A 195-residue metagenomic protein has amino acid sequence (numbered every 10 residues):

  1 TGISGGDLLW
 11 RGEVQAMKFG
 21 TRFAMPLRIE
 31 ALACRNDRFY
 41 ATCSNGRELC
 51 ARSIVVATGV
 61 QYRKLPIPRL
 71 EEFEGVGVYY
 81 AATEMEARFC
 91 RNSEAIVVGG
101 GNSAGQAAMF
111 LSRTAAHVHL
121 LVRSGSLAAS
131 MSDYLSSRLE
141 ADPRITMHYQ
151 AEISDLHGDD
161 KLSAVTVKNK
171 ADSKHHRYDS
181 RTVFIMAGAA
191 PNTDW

Functional and structural regions predicted by a protein language model:
T1, F73-E74, I96-V97, L135-E140: Short, hinge-like loop/turn segments at secondary-structure boundaries
T1-E13: Glycine-rich active-site loop/strand segments that organize a redox cofactor
L9, T83, S132-D133: Generic non-transmembrane alpha-helix signal with a bias for helix starts/N-cap capping motifs
E13, M17-C43, E48-A51, S112-W195: A Rossmann-like FAD-binding core segment of flavoenzymes
T58-G59, A187: Conserved NAD(P)H cofactor-binding loop of Rossmann-fold oxidoreductase domains
V60-N102, Q106-A108, S112-T114: Glycine-rich dinucleotide-binding loop and its adjacent helix/turn
